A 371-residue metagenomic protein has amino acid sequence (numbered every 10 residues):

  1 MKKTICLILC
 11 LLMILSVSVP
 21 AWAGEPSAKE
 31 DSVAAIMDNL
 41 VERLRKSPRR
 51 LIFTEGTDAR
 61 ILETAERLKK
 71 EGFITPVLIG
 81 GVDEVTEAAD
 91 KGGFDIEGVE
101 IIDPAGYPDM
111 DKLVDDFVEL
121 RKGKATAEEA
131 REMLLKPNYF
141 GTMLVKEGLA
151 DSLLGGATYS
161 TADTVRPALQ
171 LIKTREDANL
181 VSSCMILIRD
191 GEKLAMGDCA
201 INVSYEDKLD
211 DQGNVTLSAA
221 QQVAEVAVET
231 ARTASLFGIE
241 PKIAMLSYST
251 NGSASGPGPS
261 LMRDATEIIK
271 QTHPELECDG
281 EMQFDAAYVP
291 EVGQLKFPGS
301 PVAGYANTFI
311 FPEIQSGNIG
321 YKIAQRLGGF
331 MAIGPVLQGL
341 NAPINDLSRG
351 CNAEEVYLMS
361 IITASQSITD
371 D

Functional and structural regions predicted by a protein language model:
M1-T4: Positively charged n-region of N-terminal signal peptides that target proteins for export
C6-L7, N202: Short amphipathic alpha-helical "recognition" segments used for binding
I8-S16: Bacterial N-terminal signal peptides
L15-A28: Sec-dependent signal peptide cleavage junction
A28-A303, N307-D371: Anion-binding alpha/beta catalytic cores of soluble intermediary-metabolism enzymes, centered on
